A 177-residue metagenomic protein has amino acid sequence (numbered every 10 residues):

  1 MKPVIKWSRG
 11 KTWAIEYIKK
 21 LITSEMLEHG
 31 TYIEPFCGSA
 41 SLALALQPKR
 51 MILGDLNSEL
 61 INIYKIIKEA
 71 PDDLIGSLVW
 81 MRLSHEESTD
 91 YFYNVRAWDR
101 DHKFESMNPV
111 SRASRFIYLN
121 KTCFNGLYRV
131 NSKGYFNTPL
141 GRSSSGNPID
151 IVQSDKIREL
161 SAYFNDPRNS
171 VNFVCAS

Functional and structural regions predicted by a protein language model:
K2-I22, M26-L27, P71-S177: SAM-dependent nucleic-acid methyltransferase catalytic core
E28-H85: Conserved S-adenosyl-L-methionine
